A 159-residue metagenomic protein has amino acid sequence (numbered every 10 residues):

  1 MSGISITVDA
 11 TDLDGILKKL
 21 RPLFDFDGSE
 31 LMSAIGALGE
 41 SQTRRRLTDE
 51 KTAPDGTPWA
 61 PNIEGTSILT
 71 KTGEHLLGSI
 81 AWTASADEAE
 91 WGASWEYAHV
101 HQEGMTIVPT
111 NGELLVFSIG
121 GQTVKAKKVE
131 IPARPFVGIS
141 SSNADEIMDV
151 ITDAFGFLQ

Functional and structural regions predicted by a protein language model:
M1-Q159: Short, Lys/Arg-rich flexible segments
